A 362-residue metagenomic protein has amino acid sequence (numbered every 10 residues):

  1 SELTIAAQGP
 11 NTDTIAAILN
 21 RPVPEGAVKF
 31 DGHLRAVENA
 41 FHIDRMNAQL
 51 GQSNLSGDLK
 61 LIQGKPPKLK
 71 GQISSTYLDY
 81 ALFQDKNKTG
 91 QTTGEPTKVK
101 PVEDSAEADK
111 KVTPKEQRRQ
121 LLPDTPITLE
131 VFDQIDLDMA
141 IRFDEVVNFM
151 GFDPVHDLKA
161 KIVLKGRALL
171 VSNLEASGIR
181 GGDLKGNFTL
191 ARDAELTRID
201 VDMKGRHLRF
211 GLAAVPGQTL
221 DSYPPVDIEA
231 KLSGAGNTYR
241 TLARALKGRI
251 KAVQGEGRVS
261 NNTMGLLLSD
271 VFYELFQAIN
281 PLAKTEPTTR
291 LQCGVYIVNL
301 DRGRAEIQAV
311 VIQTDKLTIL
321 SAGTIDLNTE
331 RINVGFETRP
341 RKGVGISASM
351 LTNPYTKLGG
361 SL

Functional and structural regions predicted by a protein language model:
S1-N54, G64-T92, V131-F152, D157-L362: Small-residue helix/turn framework positions
K86-E130: Intrinsically disordered, low-complexity segments enriched in small/polar residues
